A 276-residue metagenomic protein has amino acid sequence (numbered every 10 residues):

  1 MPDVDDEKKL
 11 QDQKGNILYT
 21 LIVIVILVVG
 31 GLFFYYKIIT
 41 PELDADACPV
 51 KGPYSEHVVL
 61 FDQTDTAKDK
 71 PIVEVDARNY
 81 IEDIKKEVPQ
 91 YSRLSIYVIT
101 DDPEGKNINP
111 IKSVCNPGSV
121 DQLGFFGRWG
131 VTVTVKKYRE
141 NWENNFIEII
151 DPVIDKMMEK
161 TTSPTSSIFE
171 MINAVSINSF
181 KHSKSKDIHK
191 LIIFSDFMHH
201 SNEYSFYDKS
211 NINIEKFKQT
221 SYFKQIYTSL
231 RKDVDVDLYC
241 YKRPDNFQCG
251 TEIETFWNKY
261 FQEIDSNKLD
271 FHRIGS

Functional and structural regions predicted by a protein language model:
D3-P71: Acidic, polar low-complexity linker/tail segments
P53-K137, K190-L191: Von Willebrand factor
P53-K68, D151-M158, V236-K242: Acidic/histidine-rich, surface-exposed loop or edge segments in extracytoplasmic proteins
F61-Q63, V175, I188-H200: DG-centered beta-turn motif at the end of beta-strands
T64-K68, D102-G105, M198-E203, R243-Q248: Short acidic, S/G/P-rich loop/turn micro-motifs used as interaction or catalytic elements
D76-D83, N173, E215-F223: N-terminal post-signal-peptidase region of extra-cytosolic proteins
Q122-S185: Von Willebrand factor
N211-S276: Von Willebrand factor type A / integrin I
